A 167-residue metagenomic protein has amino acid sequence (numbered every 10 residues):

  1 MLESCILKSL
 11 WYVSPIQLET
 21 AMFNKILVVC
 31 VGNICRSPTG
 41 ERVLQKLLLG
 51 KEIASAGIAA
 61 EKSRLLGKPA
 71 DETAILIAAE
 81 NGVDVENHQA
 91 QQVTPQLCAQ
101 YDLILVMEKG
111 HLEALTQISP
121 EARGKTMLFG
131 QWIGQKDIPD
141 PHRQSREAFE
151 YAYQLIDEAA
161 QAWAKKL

Functional and structural regions predicted by a protein language model:
Q17-Q100, K165: Conserved active-site segments centered on acidic
S37, E108-K109: Helix N-cap/beta->alpha junction signal
L103, K109-L167: Phosphate-binding/catalytic loops
